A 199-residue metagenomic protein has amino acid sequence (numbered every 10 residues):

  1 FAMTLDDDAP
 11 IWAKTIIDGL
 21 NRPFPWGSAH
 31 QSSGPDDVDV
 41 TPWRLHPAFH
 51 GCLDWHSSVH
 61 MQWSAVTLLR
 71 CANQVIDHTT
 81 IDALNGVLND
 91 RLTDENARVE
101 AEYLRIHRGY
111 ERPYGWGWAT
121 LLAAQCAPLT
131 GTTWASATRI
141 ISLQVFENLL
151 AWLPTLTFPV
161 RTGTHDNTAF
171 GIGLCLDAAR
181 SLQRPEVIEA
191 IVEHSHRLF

Functional and structural regions predicted by a protein language model:
M3-H50: Low-complexity, Ser/Thr/Pro/Gly-enriched N-terminal "stalk/linker" regions
L5, G131-W134, T138, V187-I191: Residue-level preference for long, well-ordered alpha-helices that form the structural scaffold of enzyme catalytic
W12, S57-H60: Residue-level detector of well-ordered alpha-helical segments, enriched for hydrophobic/aromatic packing positions
W43, G51, V59, V66-C175: Extended ligand-binding groove/face enriched in aromatic
P128, A178-R184: Flexible helix-coil junctions and inter-repeat linker/turn elements that act as hinges within alpha-solenoid scaffolds
Q183-F199: Aromatic-anchored, glycine/proline-accented short structural segments that stabilize local strand-turns or short
